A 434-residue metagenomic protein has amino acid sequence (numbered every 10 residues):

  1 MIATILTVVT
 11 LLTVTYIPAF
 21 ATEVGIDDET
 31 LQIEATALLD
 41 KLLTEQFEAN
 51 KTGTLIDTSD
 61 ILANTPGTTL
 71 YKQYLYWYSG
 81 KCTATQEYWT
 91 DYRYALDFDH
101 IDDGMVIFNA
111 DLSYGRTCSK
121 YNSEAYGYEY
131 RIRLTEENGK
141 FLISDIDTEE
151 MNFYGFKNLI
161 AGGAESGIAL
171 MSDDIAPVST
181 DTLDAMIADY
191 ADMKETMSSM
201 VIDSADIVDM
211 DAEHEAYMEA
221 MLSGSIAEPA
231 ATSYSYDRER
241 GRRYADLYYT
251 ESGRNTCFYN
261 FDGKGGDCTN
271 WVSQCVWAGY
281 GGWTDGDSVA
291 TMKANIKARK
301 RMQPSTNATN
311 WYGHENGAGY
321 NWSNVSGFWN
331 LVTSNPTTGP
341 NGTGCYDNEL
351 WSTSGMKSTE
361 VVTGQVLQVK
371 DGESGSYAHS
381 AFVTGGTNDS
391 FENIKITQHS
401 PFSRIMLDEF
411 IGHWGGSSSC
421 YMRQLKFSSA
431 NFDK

Functional and structural regions predicted by a protein language model:
L11-E29: Sec-dependent signal peptide cleavage junction
V24-A84, T182-T196, R254-C257: Core segments of small alpha/beta cavity-forming domains
L75-Y121: Surface-exposed, charged secondary-structure patches
D91-D99, E129-E136, A381: Hydrophobic/aromatic beta-strand elements that line small-molecule binding cavities or substrate pockets in beta-rich
M105, Q303-I394: ...with weaker cross-activation on analogous glycine-rich loops/strands in unrelated enzymes
G127-V208, E392-T397: Short beta-strand edge/turn micro-motifs at domain boundaries
Y217-Y320: N-terminal capping segments
E392-S403, D408-K434: Low-complexity, Gly/Ser/Thr/Pro-rich intrinsically disordered linker/tail segments
